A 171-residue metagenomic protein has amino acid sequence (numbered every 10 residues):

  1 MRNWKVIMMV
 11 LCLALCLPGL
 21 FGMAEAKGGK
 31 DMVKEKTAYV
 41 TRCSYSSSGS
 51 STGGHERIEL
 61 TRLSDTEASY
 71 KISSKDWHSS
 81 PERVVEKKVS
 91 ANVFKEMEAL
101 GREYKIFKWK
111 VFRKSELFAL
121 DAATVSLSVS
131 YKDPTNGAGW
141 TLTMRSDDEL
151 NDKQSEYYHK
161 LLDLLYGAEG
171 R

Functional and structural regions predicted by a protein language model:
M1-V10: Bacterial N-terminal signal peptides that target proteins for export
V10-G19: Bacterial N-terminal signal peptides
M23-S50, L100, V111-R171: Short, well-ordered, aromatic-rich surface patches in folded extracellular/luminal domains
S51-I58, E82-V84, L120-T124: Short, surface-exposed coil-to-beta transition loops
E56-D76: Short, flexible N-terminal segments of the mature chain
E56-I58, R83-K87, N136-T143: Short beta-strand segments
R62-T66, K88-E96, V129-G137: A short, structured loop/turn motif at beta-sheet edges
K71-W109: A short-motif feature that recognizes glycine-rich, charge-decorated loops that bind or process nucleotide phosphates
